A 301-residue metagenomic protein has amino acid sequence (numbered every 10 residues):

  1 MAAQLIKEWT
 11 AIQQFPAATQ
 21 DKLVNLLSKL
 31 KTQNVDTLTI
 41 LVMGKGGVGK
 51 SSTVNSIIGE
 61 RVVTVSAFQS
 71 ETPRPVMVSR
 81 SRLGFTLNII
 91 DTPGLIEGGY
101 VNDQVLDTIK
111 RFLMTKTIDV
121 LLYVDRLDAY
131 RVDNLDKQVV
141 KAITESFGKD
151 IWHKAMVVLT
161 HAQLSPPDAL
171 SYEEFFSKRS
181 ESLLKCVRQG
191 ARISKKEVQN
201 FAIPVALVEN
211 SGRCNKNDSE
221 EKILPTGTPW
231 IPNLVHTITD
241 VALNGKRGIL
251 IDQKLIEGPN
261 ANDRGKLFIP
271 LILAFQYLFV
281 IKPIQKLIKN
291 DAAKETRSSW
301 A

Functional and structural regions predicted by a protein language model:
M1-A301: Conserved GTPase G-domain substructure that encodes guanine base recognition and part of the catalytic core, centered
